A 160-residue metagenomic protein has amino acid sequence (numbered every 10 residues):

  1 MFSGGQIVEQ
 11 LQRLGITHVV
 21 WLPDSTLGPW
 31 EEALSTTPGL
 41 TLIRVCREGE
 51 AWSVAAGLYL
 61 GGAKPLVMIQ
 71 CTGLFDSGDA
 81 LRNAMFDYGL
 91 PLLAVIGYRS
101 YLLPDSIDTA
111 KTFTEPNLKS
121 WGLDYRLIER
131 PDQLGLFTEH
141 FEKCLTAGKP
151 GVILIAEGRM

Functional and structural regions predicted by a protein language model:
M1-M160: Thiamine diphosphate
